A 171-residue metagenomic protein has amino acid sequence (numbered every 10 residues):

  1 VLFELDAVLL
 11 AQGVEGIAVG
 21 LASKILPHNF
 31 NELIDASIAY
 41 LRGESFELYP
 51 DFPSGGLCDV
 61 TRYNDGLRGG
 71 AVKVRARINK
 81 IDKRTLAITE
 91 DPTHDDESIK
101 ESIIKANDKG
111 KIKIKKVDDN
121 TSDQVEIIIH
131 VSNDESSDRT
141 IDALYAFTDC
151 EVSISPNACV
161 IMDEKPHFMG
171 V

Functional and structural regions predicted by a protein language model:
V1-V171: Intrinsically disordered, low-complexity regulatory segments
